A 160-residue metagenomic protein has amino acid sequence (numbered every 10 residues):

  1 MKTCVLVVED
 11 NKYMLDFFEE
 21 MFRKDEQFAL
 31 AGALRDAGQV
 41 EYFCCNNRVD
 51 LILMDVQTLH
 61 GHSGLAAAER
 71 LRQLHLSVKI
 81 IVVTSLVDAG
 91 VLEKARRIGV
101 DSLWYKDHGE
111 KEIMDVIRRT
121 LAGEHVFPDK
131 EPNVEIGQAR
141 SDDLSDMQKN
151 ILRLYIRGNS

Functional and structural regions predicted by a protein language model:
E9: Conserved acidic carboxylate
K12-G32: Two-component/phosphorelay signaling modules centered on CheY-like receiver
E19, A33-L51, L59: Acidic, metal-coordinating helix/loop segments flanking the phosphotransfer/catalytic sites of two-component signaling
A33, I52, I80, L103-W104: Two-component signal transduction core modules
D55-Q57, T84: Active-site residues of response regulator receiver
L65-S77, E93: Short amphipathic alpha-helix used as the core "switch/output" element in two-component signaling
S77-V87: A short, hydrophobic beta-strand element within the central beta-sheet of small alpha/beta folds
L92-R96, V100-D146, N150: Short, flexible helix-to-coil linker/hinge segments that flank and couple to helix-turn-helix
